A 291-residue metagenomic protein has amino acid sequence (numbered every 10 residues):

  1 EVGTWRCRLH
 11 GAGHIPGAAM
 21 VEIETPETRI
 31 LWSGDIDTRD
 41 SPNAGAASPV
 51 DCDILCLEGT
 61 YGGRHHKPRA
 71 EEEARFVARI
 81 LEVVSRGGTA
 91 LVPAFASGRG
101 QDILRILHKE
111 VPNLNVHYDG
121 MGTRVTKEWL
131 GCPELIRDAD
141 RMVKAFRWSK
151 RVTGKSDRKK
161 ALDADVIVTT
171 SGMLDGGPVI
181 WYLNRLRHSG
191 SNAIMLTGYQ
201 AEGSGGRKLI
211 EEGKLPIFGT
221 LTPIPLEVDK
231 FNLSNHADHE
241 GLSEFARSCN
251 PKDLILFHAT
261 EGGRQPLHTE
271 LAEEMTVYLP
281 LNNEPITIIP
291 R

Functional and structural regions predicted by a protein language model:
E1-N115: His/Asp/Glu-rich metal-coordinating catalytic cores of metallo-dependent phosphodiesterases/hydrolases acting on
L9-A12, L31-I36, C56-T60, L91-F95 (+6 more regions): Active-site neighborhood of phospho(di)ester-bond hydrolases with catalytic His/Asp-centered motifs
L57-A74, A139-F146, P223-A237: Glycine-rich phosphate-binding "P-loop"
V77-T197, E202, F257: Hard-cation-handling environments
G177-L186, S234-S248: A short, acidic, amphipathic alpha-helical segment used as a generic capping/interface helix at domain edges
R187-P223: Redox- and metal-dependent alpha/beta enzyme cores, enriched for Fe-S-associated oxidoreductases and cofactor-handling
A246, N250-L256: Proline-aspartate-enriched helix->loop->beta-strand connector
Q265-I288: Short acidic, glycine/proline-enriched helix-loop-strand junctions
